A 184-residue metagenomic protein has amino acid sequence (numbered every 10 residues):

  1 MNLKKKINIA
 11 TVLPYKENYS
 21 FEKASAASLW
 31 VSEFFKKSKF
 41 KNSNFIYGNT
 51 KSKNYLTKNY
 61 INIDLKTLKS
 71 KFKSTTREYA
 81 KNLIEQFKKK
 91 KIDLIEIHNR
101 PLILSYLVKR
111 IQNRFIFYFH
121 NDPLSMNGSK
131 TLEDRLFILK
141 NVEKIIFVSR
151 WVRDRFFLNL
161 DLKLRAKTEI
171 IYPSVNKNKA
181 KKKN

Functional and structural regions predicted by a protein language model:
I9-V12, I146, K183-N184: Conserved donor-binding/catalytic core segment of Leloir-type glycosyltransferases
V12-P14, A27-W30, Y47-N49, E96-N99 (+2 more regions): Replace "coordinates the UDP/GDP/TDP-sugar" with "coordinates nucleotide-activated sugar donors
L13-F21, E33-S74: N-terminal strand-loop element at the rim of the active site of nucleotide-sugar-dependent glycosyltransferases
E33-F34, K81-E85, P123, G128-I145: Membrane-proximal helix-turn-helix segments that form the acceptor-binding/catalytic region of lipid-linked
K69-L94, L104, K130: An amphipathic, basic-hydrophobic alpha-helix
I97-I103, F119: Short His-centered aromatic/hydrophobic patch
N127-S129, F157, Y172-N184: Acidic anion/phosphate-binding donor-loop and adjacent secondary structure in glycosyltransferase catalytic cores
K140-K167, V175-K177: A short, active-site helix/loop in glycosyltransferases that binds the activated sugar's phosphate group
